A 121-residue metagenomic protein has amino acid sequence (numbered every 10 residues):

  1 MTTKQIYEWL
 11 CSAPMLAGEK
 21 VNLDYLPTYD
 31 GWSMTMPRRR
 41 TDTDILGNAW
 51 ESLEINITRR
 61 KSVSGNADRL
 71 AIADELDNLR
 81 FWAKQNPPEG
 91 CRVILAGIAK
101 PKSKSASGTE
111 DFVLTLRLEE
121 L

Functional and structural regions predicted by a protein language model:
M1-Y25, R38-L121: Charged, amphipathic alpha-helical segments and their flanking helix caps
D30-M36: A short, hydrophobic beta-strand-centered structural micro-motif
